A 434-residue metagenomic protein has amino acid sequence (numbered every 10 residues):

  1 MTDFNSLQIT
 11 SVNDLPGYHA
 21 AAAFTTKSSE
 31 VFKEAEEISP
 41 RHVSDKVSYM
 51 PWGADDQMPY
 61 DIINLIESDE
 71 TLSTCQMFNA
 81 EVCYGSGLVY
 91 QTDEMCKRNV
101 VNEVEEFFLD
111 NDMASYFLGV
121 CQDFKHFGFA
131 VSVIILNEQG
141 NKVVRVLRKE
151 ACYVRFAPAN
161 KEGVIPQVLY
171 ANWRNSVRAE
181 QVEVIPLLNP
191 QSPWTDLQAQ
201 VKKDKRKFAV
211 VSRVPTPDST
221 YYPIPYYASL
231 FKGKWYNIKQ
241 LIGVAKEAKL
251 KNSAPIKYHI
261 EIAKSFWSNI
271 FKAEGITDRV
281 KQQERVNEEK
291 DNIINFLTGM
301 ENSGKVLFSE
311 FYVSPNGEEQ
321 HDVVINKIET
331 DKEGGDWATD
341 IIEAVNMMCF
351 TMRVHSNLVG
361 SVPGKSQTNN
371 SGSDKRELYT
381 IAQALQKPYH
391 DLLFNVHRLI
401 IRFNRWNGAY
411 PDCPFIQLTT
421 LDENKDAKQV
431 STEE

Functional and structural regions predicted by a protein language model:
T2-D61, E106-S303, E433: Structured, contiguous alpha/beta core segments that scaffold functional sites
D3-S6, M50-P51, Y60-T74, N79 (+6 more regions): Intrinsic low-complexity, intrinsically disordered or marginally ordered coil/linker segments
S39-H42, V47-Y49, G53-E67, E274-R285 (+3 more regions): Extended, non-catalytic structural segments that build the interaction scaffolds of large macromolecular assemblies
I62, S68-D69, F78, G85 (+2 more regions): C-terminal structured domain segments
V89-Y116: A broadly used, surface-exposed interaction patch
S132, V146, Y258-I262, I325-K327 (+2 more regions): Generic structural hydrophobic/aromatic packing signal, biased to beta-strands
K161-V184, I256, R285-N369, N395-G408: Long amphipathic alpha-helical segments
N295, C349, K387-E434: C-terminal anchoring/interaction modules
